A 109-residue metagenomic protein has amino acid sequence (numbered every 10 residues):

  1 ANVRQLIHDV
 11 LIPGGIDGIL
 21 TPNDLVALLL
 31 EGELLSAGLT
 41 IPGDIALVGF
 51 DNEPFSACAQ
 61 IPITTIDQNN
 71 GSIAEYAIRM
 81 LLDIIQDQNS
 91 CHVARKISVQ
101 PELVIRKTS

Functional and structural regions predicted by a protein language model:
A1: Short beta-strand elements in bilobed, periplasmic/extracellular small-molecule ligand-binding domains
R4-S109: Flexible loop/turn connectors
